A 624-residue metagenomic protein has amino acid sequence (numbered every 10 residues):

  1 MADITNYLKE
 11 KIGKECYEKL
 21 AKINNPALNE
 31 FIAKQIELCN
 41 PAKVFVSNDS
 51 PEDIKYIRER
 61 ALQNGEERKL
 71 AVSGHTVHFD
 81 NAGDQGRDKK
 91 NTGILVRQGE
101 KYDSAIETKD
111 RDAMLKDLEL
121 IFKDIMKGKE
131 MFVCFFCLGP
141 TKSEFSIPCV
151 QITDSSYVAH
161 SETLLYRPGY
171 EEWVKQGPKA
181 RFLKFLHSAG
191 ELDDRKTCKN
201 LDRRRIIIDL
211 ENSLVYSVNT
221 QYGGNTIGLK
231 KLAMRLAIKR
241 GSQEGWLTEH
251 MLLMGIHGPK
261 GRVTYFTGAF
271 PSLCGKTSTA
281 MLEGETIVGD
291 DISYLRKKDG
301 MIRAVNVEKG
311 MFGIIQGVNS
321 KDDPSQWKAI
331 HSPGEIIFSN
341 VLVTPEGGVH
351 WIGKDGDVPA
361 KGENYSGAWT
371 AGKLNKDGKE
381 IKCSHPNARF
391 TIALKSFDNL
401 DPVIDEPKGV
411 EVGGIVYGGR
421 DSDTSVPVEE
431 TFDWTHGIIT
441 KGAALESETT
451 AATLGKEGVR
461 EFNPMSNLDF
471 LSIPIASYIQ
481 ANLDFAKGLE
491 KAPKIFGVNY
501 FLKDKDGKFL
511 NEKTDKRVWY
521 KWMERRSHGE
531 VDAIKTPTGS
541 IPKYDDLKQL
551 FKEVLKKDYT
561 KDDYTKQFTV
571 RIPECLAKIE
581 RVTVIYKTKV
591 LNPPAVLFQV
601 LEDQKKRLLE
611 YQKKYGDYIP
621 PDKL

Functional and structural regions predicted by a protein language model:
A2-K179: N-terminal accessory targeting/assembly segments
G13, R68-L70, N81-A82, D88-K89 (+6 more regions): Conserved NTP phosphate-binding and transfer environment spanning the P-loop NTPase/kinase superfamily
P51-E52, G139-T141, H257-G261, S272-C274 (+6 more regions): Short, glycine-/Ser/Thr-/acidic-enriched flexible segments
L115-K123, K127-F145, S217-A237, I381-R389: Extended, Lys/Arg-enriched charged tracts that mediate electrostatic binding to polyanionic substrates
E144-V158, R235, R240, H250 (+2 more regions): Conserved, well-ordered active-site substructure
K179-H250: Charged, amphipathic alpha-helical linker segments immediately N-terminal to NTP-binding catalytic cores
G245-T248, M254-V263: Phosphate-binding P-loop
P259-P345: Catalytic or ion-translocation cores adjacent to nucleophile or general acid/base/metal-coordination motifs in diverse
